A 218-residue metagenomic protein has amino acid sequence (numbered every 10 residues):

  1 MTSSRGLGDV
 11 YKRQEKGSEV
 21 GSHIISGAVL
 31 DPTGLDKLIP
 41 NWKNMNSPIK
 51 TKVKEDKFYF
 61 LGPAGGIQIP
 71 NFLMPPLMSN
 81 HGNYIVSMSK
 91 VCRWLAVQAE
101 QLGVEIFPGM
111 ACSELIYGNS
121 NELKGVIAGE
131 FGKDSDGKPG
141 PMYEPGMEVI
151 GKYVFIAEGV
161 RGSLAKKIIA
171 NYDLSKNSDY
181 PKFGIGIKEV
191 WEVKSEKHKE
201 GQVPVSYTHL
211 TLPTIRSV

Functional and structural regions predicted by a protein language model:
M1-L7, Y11, H209-V218: Single conserved hydrophobic/aromatic residue that forms the stacking wall/gate of nucleotide- or nucleobase-binding
K12-S18, G151-I156: Extended hydrophobic secondary-structure segments that form protein cores and membrane-embedded regions
G17-P63: N-terminal FAD cofactor-binding segment of flavoenzymes
H23-I25, P70, K166-I169: Short, solvent-exposed loop/turn and secondary-structure capping segments
N46-G65, L95-G103, V160, D179: Rossmann-like flavin
L73-L77: Gly-rich Lys/Arg/Thr-decorated short loops/hinges at beta-loop-alpha junctions or inter-strand turns that position
M78-V97: Short beta-strand to alpha-helix junction loop
L102-L210, R216: Predominantly flavin-linked oxidoreductase catalytic cores and closely associated redox partners
